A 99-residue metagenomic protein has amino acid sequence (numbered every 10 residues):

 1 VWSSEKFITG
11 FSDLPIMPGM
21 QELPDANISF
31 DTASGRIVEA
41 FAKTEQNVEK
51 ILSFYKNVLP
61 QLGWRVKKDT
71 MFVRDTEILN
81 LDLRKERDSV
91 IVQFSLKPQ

Functional and structural regions predicted by a protein language model:
W2-Q99: An acidic-aromatic pocket/loop used at catalytic or ligand-binding sites
